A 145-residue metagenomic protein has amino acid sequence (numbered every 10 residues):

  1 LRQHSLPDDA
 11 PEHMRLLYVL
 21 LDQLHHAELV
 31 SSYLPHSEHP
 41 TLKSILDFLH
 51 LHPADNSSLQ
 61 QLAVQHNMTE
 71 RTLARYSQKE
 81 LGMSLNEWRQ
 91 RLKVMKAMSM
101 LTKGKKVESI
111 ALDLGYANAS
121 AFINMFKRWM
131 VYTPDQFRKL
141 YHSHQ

Functional and structural regions predicted by a protein language model:
H4-D55, L59-H66, K79-R91: Short, Lys/Arg-enriched, Trp-marked, Pro/Gly-tolerant hinge/linker segments that flank
N56, Q60, K79-I123, K139-Q145: Terminal helix-turn-helix DNA-binding modules in bacterial transcription factors
Q65, D113-L114, W129: Residues within the alpha-helical elements of helix-turn-helix
T69-T72, E108: Ser/Thr-centric signal marking residues that sit in or immediately flank functional binding/regulatory motifs
K127, T133: Nucleic acid-binding interface residues in structured DNA/RNA-binding domains, emphasizing the DNA-engaging scaffolds
